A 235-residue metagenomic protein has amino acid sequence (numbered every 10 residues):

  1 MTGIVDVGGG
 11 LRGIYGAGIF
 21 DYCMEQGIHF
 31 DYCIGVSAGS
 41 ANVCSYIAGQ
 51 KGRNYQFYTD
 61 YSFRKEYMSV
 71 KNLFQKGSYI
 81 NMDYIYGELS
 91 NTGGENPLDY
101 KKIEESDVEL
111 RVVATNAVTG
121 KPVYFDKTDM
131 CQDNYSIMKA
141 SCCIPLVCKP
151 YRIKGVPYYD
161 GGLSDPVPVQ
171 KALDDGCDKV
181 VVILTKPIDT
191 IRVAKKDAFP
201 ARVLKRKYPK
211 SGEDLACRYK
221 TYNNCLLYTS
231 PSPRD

Functional and structural regions predicted by a protein language model:
T2-G93, D126-A140, V181-D197, Y228: Patatin-like phospholipase
G8, A38, T115, Y159 (+1 more regions): Single, functionally critical "micro-switch" positions that shape active/binding sites and transmembrane helices
L73-G77, E104-R111: Short, glycine/charge-rich beta-strand/loop segments that flank catalytic centers and engage negatively charged groups
G93-V108: A short alpha-helix-loop-beta-strand transition element characteristic of N-terminal alpha/beta dinucleotide-binding
D107-K205: Active-site gating loop/helix substructures
I191, K195-L227: Catalytic phosphate-donor-binding core of small-molecule kinases
Y228-D235: Conserved small/polar residues in nucleotide/adenosyl-binding loops
